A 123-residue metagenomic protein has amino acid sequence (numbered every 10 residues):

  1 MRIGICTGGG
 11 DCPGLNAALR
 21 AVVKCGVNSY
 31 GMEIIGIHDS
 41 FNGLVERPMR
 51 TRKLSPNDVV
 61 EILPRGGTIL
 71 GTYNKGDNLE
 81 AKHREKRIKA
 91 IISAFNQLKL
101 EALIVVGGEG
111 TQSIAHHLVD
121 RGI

Functional and structural regions predicted by a protein language model:
M1, T7-C12, L63, N78 (+2 more regions): Aromatic-enriched hydrophobic runs in primary sequence
M1-G4, M32-G36, G67-I69, E101-L103 (+1 more regions): Structural motif
M1-P48: N-terminal phosphate-binding or glycine-rich loops at protein starts, especially the Walker A/P-loop of NTPases
G8-G10, I37-G43, N74-K75, G108-T111 (+1 more regions): Short, ordered loop/turn segments at secondary-structure junctions
A18-V22, E109-I123: Short Gly/Thr/Asp-enriched flexible loops that form oxyanion-binding sites at enzyme active sites
V22-S29, I37-S40, R65, Y73-G76 (+3 more regions): Change "in soluble alpha/beta enzymes" to "in soluble alpha/beta proteins
H38, H83, H116-H117: Histidine (H) residue identity feature
L44-V105, G110: Glycine-rich oxoanion-binding loops at beta->alpha junctions
